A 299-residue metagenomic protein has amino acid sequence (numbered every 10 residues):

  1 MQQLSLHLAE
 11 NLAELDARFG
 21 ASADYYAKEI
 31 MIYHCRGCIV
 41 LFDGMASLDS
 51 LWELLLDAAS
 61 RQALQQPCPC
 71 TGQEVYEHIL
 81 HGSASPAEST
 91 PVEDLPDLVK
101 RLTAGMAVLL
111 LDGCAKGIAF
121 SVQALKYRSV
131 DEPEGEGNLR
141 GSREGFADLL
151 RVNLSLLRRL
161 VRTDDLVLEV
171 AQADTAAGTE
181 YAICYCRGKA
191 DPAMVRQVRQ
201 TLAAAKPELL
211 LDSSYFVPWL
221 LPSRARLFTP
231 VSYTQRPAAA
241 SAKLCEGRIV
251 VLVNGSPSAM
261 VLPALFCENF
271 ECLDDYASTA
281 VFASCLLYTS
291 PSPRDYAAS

Functional and structural regions predicted by a protein language model:
M1-L287: Membrane-embedded alpha-helical signal segments
Y288-A298: Single conserved hydrophobic/aromatic residue that forms the stacking wall/gate of nucleotide- or nucleobase-binding
